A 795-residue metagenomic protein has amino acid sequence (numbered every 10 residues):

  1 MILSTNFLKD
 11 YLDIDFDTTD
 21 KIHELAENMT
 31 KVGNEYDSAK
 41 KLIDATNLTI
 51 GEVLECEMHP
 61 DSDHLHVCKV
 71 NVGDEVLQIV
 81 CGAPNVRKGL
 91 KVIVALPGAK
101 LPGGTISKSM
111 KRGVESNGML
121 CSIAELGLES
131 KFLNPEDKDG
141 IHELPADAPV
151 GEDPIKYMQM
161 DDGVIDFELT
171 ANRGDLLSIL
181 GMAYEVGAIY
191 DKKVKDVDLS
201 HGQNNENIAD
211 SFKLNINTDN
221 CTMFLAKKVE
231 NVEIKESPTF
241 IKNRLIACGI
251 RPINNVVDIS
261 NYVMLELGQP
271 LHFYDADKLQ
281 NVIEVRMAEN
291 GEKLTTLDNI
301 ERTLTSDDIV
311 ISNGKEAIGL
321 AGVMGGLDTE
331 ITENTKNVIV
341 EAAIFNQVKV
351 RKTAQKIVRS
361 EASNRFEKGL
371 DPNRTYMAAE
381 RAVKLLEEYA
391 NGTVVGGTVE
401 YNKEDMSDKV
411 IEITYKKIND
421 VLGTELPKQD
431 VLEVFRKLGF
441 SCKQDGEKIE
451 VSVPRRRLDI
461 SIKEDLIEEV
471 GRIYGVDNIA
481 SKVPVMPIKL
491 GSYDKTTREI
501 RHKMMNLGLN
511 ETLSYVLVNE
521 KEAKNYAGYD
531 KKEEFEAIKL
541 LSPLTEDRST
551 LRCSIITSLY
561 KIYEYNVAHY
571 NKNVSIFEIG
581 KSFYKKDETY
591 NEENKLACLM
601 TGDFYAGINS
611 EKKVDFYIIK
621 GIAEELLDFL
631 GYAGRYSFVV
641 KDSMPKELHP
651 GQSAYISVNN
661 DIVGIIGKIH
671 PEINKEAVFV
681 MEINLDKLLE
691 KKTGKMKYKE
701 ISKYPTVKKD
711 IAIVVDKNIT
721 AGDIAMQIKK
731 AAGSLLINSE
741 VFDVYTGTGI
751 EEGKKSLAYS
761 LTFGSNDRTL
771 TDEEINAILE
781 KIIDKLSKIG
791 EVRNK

Functional and structural regions predicted by a protein language model:
M1-E206, I339, Q355-K356, E361 (+4 more regions): Phosphate-backbone binding interfaces of nucleic-acid-interacting proteins
I2, K437-F440, D459, K463 (+2 more regions): A carboxyl-terminal module marker
S4, Y11, L25, Y190 (+1 more regions): Glycine/proline-enriched, intrinsically flexible loops and inter-domain linkers
I43-N47, Q203, I488-S492, S514-E533 (+2 more regions): Beta-rich nucleic-acid/ligand-interaction surfaces
I50-V80, N243, A247, N254 (+1 more regions): Conserved mixed alpha/beta core segments that line enzyme active sites in large multi-domain catalysts
E115-G127, D137-I141, I309-V410, D547 (+4 more regions): Mobile "lid/hinge" segments at catalytic clefts and subdomain interfaces of large enzymes
V186, Y190-N215, A390-K417: Terminal amphipathic helices with adjacent charged low-complexity linkers/tails
I411-K572, T762-N766, L770, E774 (+1 more regions): Extended, well-folded interaction surfaces typified by the phenylalanyl-tRNA synthetase beta subunit core
